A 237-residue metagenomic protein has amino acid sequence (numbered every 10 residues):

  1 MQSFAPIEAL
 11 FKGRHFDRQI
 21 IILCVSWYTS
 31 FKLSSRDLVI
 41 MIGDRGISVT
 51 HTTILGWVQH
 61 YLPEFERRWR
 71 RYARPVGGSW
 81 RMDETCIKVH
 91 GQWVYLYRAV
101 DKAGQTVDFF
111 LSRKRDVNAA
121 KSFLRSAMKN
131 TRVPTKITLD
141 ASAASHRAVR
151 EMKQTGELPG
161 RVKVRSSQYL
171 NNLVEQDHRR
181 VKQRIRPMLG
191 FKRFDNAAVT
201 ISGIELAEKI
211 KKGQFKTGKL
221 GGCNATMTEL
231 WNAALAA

Functional and structural regions predicted by a protein language model:
M1-A237: Residue-level recognition of single "structural anchor" positions that define or cap local secondary structure
